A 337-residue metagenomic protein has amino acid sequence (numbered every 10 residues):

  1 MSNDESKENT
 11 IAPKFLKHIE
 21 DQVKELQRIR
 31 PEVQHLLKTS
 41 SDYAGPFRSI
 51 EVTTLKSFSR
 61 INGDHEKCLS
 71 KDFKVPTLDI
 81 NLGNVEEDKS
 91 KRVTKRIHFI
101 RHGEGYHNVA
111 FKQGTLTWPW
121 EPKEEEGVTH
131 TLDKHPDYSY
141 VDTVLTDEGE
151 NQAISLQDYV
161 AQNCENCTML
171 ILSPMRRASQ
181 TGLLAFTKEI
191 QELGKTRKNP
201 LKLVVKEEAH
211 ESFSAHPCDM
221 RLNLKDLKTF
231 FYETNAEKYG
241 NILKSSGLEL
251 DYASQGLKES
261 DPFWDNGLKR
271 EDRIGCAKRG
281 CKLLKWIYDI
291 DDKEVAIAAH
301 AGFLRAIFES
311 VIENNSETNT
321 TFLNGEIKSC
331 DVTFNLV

Functional and structural regions predicted by a protein language model:
A12-L201, V205, R273-G280, T318: Active-site-proximal alpha-helix that buttresses catalytic centers in soluble enzyme cores
L116-P122, V144, I312-V337: Domain-level recognition of soluble alpha/beta enzyme cores, biased toward histidine phosphatases/phosphomutases
H135-V144, Y239-E271: Short glycine/proline- and acidic residue-enriched helix-loop micro-motifs that form flexible lids or anion-recognition
S179-A185, A215-P217, A306-V311: A short acidic (Asp/Glu
H210-M220: Short alpha-helix plus adjacent loop in nuclease-associated cores
K258-I290: A mid-sequence, solvent-exposed acidic-amphipathic segment
D291-A298: Residue-level preference for the first positions of well-ordered beta-strands
A298-F308: C-terminal transmembrane module of eukaryotic multi-pass membrane proteins
